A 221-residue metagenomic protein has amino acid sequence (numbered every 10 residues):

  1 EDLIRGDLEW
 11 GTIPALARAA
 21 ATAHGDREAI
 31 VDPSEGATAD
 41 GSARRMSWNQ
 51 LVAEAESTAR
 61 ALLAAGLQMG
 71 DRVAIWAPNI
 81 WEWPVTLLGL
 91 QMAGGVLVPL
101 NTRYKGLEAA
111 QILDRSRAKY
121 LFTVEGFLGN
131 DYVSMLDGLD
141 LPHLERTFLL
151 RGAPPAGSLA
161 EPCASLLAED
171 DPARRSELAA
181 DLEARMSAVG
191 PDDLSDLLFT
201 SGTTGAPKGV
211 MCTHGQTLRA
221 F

Functional and structural regions predicted by a protein language model:
E1-G11: Flexible, non-catalytic linker and terminal segments flanking ANL/adenylate-forming cores
E9, D26-I80, P84-L88, K105-A110 (+3 more regions): Conserved AMP-binding/adenylate-forming core of the ANL superfamily
T12, L16-A17, E108, M135 (+1 more regions): Hydrophobic alpha-helical segments typical of transmembrane helices and their membrane-interface/capping positions
G25-E28, P154, A164-F199, A206: Conserved pre-ATP/AMP-binding loop-to-beta segment of ANL
R45-N49, M186-A188, D192-R219: Conserved AMP-binding A3 loop
A64-A65, M92-E169: Structural core segment of the AMP-binding/adenylate-forming
V73, L90, L121, L194 (+1 more regions): Conserved S/T- and glycine-rich ATP-binding loop of Class I adenylate-forming
